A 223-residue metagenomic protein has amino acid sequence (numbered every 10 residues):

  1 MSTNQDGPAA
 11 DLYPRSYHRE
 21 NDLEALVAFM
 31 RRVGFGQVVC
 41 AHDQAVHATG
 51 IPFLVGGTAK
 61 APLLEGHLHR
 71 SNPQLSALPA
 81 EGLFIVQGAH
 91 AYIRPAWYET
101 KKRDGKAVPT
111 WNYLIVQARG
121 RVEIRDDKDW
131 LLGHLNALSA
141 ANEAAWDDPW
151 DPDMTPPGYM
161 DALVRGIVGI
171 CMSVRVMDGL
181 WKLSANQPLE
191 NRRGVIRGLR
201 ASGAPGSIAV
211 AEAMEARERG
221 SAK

Functional and structural regions predicted by a protein language model:
M1-K223: Binding-site signature for planar aromatic cofactors or substrates
